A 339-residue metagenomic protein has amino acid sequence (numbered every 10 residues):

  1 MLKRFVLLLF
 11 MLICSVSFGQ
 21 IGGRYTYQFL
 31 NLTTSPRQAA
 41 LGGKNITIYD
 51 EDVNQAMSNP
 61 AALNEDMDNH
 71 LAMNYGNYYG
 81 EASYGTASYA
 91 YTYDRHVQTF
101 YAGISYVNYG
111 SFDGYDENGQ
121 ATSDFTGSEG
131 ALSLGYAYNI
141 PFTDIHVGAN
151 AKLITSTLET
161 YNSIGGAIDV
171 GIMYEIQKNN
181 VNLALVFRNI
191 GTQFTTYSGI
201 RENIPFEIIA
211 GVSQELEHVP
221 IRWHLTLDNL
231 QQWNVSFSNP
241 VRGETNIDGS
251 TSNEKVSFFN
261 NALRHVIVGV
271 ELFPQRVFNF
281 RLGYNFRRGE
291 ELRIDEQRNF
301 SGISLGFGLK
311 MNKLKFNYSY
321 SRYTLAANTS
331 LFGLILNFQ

Functional and structural regions predicted by a protein language model:
M1: NAD-dependent ADP-ribosyltransferases
R4-C14: Sec-dependent N-terminal signal peptides
Q20-Q339: Subset of outer-membrane beta-barrel
